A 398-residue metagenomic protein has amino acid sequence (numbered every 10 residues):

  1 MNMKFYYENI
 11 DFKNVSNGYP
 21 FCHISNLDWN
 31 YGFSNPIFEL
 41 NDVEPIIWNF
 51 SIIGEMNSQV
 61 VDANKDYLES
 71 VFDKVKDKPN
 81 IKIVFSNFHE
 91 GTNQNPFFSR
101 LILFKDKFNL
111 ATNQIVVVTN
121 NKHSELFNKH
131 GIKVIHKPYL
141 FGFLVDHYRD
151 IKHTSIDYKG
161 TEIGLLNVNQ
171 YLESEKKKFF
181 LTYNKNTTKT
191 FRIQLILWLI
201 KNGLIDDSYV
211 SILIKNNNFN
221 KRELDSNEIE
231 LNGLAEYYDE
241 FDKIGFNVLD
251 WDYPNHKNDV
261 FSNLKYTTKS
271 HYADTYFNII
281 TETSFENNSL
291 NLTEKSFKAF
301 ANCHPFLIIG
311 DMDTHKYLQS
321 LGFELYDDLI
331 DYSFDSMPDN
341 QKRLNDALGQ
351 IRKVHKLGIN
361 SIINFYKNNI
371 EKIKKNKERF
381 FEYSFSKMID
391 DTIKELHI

Functional and structural regions predicted by a protein language model:
N2-I280, E286-T293, F300-I398: Pol beta-like nucleotidyltransferase catalytic core
